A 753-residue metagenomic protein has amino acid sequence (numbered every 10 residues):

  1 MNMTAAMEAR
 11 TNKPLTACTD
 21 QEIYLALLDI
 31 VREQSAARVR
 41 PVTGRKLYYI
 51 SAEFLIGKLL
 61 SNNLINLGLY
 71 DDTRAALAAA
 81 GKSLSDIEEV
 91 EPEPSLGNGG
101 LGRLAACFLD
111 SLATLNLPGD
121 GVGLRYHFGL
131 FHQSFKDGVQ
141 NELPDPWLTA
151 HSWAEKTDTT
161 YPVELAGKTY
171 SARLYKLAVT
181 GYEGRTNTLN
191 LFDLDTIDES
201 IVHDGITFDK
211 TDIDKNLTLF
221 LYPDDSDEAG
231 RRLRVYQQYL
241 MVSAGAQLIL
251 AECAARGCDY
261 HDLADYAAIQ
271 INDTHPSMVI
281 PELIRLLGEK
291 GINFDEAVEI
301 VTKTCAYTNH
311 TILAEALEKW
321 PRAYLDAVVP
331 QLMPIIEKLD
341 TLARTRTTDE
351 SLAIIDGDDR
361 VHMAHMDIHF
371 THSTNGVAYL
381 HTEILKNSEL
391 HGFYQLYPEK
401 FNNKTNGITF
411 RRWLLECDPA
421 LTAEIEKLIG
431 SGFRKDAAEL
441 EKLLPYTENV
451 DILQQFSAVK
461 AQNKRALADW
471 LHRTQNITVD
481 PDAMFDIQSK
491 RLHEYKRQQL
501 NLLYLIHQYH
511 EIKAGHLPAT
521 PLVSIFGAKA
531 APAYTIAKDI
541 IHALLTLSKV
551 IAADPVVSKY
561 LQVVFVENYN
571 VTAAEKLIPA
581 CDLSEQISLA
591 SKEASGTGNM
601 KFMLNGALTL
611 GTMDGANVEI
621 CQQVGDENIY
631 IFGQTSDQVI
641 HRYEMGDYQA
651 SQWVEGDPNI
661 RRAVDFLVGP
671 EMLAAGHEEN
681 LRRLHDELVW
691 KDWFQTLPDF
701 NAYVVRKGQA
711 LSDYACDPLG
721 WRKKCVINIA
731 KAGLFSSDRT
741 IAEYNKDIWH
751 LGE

Functional and structural regions predicted by a protein language model:
M1-E753: A conserved ligand/cofactor-binding region detector
